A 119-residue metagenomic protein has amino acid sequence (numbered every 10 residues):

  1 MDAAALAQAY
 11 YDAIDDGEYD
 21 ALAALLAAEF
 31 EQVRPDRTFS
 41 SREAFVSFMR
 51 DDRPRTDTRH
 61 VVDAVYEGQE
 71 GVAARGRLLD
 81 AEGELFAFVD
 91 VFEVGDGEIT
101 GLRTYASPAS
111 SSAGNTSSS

Functional and structural regions predicted by a protein language model:
M1-Y19, A24: Short, low-complexity N-terminal intrinsically disordered segments enriched in polar/charged residues
Y10, A21-L22, F30, F45 (+3 more regions): Hydrophobic pocket/interface hotspot
D20, A28-G68: A solvent-exposed, acidic/Ser-Thr-rich amphipathic alpha-helical stretch
L26, L78-D80, A106: Short beta-strand segments enriched in hydrophobic/aromatic residues within well-folded beta-rich domains
M49, A74-A81: Short beta-strand segments that buttress and anchor functional surface loops
T58-H60, E84-V89: Short, surface-exposed coil-to-beta transition loops
A87-S119: Short beta-strand edge/turn micro-motifs at domain boundaries
